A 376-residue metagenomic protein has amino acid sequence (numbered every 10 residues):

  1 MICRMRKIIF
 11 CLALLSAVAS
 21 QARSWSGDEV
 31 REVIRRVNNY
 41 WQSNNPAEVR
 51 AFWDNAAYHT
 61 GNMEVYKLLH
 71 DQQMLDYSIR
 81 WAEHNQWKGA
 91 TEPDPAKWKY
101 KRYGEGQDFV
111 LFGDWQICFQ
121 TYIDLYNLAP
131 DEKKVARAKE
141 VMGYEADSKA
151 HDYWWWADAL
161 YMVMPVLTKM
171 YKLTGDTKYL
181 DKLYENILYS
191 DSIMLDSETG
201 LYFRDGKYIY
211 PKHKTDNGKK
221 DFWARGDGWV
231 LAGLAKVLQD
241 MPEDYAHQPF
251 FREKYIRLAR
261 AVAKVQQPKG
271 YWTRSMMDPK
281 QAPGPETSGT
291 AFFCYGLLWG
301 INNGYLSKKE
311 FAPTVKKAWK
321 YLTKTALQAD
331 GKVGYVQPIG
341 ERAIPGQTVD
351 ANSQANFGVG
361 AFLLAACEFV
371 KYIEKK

Functional and structural regions predicted by a protein language model:
R4-C11: Sec-dependent signal peptide recognition, specifically the positively charged N-region followed immediately by
C11-L14, R23-A56, E64-G113, F119 (+5 more regions): CBM-like carbohydrate-recognition segments
A17-A19: N-terminal signal peptide c-region/cleavage motif recognized by signal peptidases
P46, H70, Q86-T91, P130 (+6 more regions): Helix-capping and short linker residues that terminate individual alpha-solenoid repeat units
G61, W81, D114-I117, T121 (+11 more regions): Amphipathic, well-ordered alpha-helical segments in soluble domains
E132-L167: Asp-box/WD-like beta-propeller blade repeats and closely related beta-sheet repeat scaffolds
A157, T168-M276, P283-C294, L306 (+4 more regions): Extended ligand-binding clefts on enzyme/binding-domain cores
